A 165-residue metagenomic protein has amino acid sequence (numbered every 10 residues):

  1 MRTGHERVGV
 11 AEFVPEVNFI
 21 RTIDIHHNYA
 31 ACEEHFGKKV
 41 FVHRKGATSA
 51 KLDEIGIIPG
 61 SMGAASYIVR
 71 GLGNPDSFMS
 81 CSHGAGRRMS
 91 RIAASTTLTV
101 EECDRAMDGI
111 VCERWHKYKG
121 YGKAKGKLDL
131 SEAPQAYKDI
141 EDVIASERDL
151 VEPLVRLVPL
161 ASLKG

Functional and structural regions predicted by a protein language model:
M1-G165: Domain-length cofactor-binding catalytic modules of enzymes
